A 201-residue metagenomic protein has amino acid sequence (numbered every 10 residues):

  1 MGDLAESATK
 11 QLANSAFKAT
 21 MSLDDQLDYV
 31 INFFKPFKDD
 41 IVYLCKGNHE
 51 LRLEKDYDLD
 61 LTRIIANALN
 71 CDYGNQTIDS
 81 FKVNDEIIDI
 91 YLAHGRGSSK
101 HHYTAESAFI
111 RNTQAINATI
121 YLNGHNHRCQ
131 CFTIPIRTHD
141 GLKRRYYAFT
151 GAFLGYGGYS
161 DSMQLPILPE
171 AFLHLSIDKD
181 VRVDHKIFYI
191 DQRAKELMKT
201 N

Functional and structural regions predicted by a protein language model:
M1-Y73: Core catalytic region of metal-dependent phosphoesterases/phosphodiesterases, especially metallo-beta-lactamase-like
D3, G47, H94, G124-H125: Active-site glycine-centered loops adjacent to acidic/histidine catalytic or metal-binding residues that shape
A19, A171-N201: C-terminal accessory extensions appended to soluble enzyme cores
D39-I41, I87-I88, N117-A118: A general structural motif
N67, Y73-D79, S99-A108: Active-site glycine-rich loop that binds ribose-phosphate moieties when present
Q76-D85, T133-H139: Short acidic-hydrophobic surface loop/beta-edge motif
I78-S98: Core dinuclear metal-dependent hydrolase active-site scaffold
I90, R96-H185: Conserved beta-sheet core of the metallophosphoesterase superfamily
